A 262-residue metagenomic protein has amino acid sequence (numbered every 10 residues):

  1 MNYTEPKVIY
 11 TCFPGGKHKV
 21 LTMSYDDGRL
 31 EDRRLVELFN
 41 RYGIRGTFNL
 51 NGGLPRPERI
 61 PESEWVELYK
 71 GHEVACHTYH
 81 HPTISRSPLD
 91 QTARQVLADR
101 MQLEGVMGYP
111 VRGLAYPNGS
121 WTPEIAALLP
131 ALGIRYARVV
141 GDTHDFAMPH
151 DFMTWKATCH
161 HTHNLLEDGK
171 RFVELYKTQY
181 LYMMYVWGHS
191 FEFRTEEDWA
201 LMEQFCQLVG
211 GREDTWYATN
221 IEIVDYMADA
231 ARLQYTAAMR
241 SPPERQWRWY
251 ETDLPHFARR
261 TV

Functional and structural regions predicted by a protein language model:
M1-E31: Boundary/entry segment of secreted carbohydrate-active catalytic domains
N2-F13, R41-G43, R56, E104 (+3 more regions): C-terminal domain-boundary segment and adjacent tail
T22-M23, E73, T215: Hydrophobic "anchor" residues on beta-strands that sit immediately upstream of conserved functional sites
Y25-G28, T78, S190, N220: Active-site metal-binding loops of divalent metal-dependent hydrolases
R29, T162, F191-R194: Short acidic, S/G/P-rich loop/turn micro-motifs used as interaction or catalytic elements
N40-R135, G141-C159, Y182-F191: Metal-dependent polysaccharide deacetylase catalytic core of the NodB/CE4 family, i.e., the active-site-bearing domain
L89-R94, H163-L166, E196-W199, E203: Non-membrane alpha-helical structural segments and their capping/turn regions in soluble enzymes
L166-K177: A short, acidic, amphipathic alpha-helical segment used as a generic capping/interface helix at domain edges
